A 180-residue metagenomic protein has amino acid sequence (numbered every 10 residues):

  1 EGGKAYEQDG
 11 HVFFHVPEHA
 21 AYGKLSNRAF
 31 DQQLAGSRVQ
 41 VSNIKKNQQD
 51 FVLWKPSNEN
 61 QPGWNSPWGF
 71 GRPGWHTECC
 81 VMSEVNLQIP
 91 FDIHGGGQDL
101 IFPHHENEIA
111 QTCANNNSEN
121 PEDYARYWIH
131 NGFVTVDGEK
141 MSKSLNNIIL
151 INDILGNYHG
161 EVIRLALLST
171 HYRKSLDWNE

Functional and structural regions predicted by a protein language model:
G2-E180: Alpha-helical recognition segments enriched in aromatics with Gly/Pro capping that present substrate-recognition
